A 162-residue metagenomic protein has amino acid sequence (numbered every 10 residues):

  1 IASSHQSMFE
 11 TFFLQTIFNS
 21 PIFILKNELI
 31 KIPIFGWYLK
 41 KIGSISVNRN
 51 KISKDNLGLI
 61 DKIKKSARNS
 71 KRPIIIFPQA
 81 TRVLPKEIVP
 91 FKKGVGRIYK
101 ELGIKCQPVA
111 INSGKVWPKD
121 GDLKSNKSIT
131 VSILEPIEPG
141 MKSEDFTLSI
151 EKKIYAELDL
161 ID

Functional and structural regions predicted by a protein language model:
I1-M8, A156-D162: Proteins with a high burden of low-complexity, intrinsically disordered sequence enriched in S/T/G/P/A and R, requiring
I1-S3, F23-L25, K54, N69 (+1 more regions): A short linear-motif detector with a strong N-terminal bias
A2-I52: Catalytic core of membrane glycerolipid acyltransferases/transacylases, capturing the structured, soluble-facing
L57-D162: Non-catalytic C-terminal accessory region of glycerolipid acyltransferases and related lyso-lipid remodeling enzymes
